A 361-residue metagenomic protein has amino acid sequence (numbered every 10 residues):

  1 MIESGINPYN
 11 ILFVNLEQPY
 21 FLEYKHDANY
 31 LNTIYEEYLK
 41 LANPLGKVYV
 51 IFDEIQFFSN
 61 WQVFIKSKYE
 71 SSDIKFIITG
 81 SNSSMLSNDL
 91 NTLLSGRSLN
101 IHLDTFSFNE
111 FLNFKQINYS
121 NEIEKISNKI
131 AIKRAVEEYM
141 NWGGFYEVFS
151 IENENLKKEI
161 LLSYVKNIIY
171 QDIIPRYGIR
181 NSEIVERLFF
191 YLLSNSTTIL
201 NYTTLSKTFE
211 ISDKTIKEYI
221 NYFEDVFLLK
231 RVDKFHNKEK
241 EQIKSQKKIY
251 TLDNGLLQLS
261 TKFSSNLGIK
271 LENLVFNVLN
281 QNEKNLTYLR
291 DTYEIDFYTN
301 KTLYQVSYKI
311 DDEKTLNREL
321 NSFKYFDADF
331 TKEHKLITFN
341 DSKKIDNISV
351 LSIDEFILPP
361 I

Functional and structural regions predicted by a protein language model:
L12, S150-L303: Accessory nucleic acid-recognition modules appended to NTPase machines
F13-G46: Short glycine-rich substrate-engagement loop in P-loop NTPases that contacts/grips substrate
Y24-H26, Q56-I65, N88-D89: Conserved ATPase-coupling elements of RecA-like P-loop NTPase cores
N43-W61: Conserved P-loop NTPase "ATPase switch" module shared by AAA+ and STAND
I51, K75-S81, H102: Structural recognition of the conserved hydrophobic beta-strand(s) that form the central parallel beta-sheet of P-loop
Q62-I77, N91-T92: Conserved catalytic/switch belt of AAA+ P-loop NTPases
S83, N88-S194, T198: Interdomain motor-coupling "hinge/lid" segment immediately C-terminal to the ATP-binding subdomain of NTP-driven enzymes
I310-I353: Catalytic cores of nucleic-acid endonucleases
